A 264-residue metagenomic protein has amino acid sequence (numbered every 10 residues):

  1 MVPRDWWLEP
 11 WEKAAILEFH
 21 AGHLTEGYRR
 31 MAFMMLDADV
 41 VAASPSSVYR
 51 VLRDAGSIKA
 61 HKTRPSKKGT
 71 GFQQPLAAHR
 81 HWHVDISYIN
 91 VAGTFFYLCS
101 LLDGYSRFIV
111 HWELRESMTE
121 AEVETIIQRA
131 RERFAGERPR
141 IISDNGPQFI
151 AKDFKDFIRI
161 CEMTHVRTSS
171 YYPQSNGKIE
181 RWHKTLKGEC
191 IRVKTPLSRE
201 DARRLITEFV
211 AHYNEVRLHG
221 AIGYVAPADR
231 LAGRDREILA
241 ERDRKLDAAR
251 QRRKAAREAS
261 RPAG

Functional and structural regions predicted by a protein language model:
M1-H81, P173, L231-D235, A240: Basic, flexible linker segments flanking DNA-binding modules in nucleic acid-interacting mobile-element proteins
V2, C161, T185-G264: C-terminal domain-tail junction helix/linker
W6-W7, S143-N145, A151-I158, H165-G188 (+2 more regions): RNase H-like two-metal-ion nuclease catalytic core shared by retroviral integrases and related mobile-element nucleases
W11, V41-A42, S46, R50-L102 (+4 more regions): Mobile-element integrase/transposase regions, centering on the N-terminal DNA-binding/Zn-coordinating module
I16, M31, V48, D85 (+11 more regions): Mobile genetic element proteins and their domesticated derivatives, centered on retroelements and DNA transposons
H20, M35, D39, S169 (+2 more regions): Short amphipathic alpha-helical interaction patches enriched in hydrophobic/aromatic residues with interspersed Lys/Arg
L36, R50-R53, R159, A211 (+1 more regions): Residue-level detection of the helix-turn-helix DNA-binding "recognition helix"
W112-E113: Short hydrophobic alpha-helix segments
